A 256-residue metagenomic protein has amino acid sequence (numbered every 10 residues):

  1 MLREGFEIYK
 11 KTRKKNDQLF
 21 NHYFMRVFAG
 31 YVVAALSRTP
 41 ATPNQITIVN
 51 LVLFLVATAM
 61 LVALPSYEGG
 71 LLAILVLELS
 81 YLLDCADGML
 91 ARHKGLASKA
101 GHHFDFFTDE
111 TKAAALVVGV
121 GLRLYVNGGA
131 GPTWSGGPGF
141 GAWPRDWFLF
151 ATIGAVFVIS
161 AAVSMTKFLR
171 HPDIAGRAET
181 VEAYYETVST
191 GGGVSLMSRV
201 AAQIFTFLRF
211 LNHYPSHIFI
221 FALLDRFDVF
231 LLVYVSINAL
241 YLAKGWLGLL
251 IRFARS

Functional and structural regions predicted by a protein language model:
L2-V33, F106-S256: A feature for the membrane-embedded catalytic helix bundles of lipid/isoprenoid biosynthetic enzymes
V33-T47: Short, contiguous, helix-prone interaction/anchoring segments in small proteins
A35, L55-V62, H217-I220: Alpha-helical transmembrane segments of multipass membrane proteins
L36-R38, A91-R92, F221: Helix-capping/transition residues at the boundaries of transmembrane alpha-helices and the short helical linkers
P43-A100, V117: Membrane-embedded alpha-helical segments that form the functional core of polytopic membrane enzymes, especially those
K99-F107: Membrane-interface alpha-helices at helix entry/exit sites of multi-pass transporters
